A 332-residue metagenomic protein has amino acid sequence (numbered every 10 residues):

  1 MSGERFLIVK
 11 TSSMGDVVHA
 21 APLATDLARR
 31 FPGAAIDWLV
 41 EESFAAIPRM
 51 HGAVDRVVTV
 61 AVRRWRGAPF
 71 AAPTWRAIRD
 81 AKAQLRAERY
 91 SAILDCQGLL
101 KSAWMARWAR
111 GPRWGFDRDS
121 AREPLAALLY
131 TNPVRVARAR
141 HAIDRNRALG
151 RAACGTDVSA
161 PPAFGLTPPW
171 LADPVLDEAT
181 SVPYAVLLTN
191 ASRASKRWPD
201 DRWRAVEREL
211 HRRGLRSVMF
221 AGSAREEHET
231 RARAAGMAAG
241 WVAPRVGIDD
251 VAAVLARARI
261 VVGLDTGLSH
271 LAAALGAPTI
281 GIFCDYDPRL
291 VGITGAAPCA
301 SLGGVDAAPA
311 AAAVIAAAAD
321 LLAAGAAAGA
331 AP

Functional and structural regions predicted by a protein language model:
M1-P332: Catalytic machinery of carbohydrate-active enzymes, primarily nucleotide-sugar-dependent glycosyltransferases
